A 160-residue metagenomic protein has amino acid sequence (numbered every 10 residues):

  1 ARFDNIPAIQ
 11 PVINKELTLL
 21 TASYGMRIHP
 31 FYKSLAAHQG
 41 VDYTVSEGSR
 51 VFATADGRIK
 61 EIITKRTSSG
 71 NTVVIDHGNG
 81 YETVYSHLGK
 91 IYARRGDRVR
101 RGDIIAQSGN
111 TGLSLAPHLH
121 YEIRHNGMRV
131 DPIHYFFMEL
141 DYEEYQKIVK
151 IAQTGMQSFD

Functional and structural regions predicted by a protein language model:
A1-N14: Long amphipathic alpha-helical scaffold segments
I13-G155: Catalytic cores of peptidoglycan-degrading enzymes
F159-D160: Short, solvent-exposed mixed-charge patches
